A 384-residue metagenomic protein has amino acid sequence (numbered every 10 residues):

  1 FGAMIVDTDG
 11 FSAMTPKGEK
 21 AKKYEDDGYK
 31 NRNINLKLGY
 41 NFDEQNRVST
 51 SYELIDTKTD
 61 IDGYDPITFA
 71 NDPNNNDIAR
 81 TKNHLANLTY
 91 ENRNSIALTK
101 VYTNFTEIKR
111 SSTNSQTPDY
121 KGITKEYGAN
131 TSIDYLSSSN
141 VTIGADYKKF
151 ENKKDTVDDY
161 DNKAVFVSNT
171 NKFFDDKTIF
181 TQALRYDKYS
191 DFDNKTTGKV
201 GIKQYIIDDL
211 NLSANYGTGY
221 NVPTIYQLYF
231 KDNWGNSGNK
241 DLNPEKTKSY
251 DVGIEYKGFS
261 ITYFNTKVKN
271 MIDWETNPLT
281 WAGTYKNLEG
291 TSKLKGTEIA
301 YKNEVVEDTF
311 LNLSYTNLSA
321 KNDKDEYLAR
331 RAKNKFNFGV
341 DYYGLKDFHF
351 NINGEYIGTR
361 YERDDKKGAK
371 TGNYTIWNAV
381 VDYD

Functional and structural regions predicted by a protein language model:
F1-A79, T359: Periplasmic-side early beta-strands and strand-to-turn transitions of outer-membrane beta-barrels
G2, G39-N41, T131, K203 (+4 more regions): Conserved C-terminal beta-signal and adjacent last beta-strands/turns of outer-membrane beta-barrel proteins
M4, T8-D9, R93-S112, Y205-S213 (+2 more regions): Membrane-embedded beta-barrel scaffold of Gram-negative outer-membrane proteins
K20-K30, N75-K82, K109, Q116-T124 (+6 more regions): Replace "Gram-negative outer membrane beta-barrel proteins" with "bacterial and organellar outer membrane beta-barrel
L36, A86-L88, Y127-A129, V165-V167 (+6 more regions): Membrane-embedded beta-strands of outer-membrane beta-barrel proteins, especially the hydrophobic/small aromatic
G39-T57, D77-Y205, F259-T262, F310-N312: Face-selective signature of the C-terminal outer-membrane beta-barrel domain
D56-K58, D65-F69, T156-V157, S190-D251 (+2 more regions): Surface-exposed extracellular loop regions of Gram-negative outer-membrane beta-barrel proteins, predominantly
S137-T142, K172-F174, F180, K267 (+1 more regions): Gram-negative outer-membrane beta-barrel transporters
